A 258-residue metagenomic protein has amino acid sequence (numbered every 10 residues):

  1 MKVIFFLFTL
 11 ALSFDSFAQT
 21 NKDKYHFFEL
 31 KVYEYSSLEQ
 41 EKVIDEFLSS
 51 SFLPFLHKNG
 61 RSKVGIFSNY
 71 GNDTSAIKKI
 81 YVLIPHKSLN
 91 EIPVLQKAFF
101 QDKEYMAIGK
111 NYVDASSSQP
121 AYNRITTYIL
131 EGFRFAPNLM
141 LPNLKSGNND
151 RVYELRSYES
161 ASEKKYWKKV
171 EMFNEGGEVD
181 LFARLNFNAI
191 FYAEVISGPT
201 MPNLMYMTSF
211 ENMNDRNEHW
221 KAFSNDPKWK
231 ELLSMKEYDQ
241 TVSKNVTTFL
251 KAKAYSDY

Functional and structural regions predicted by a protein language model:
M1-K24: Bacterial Sec-dependent N-terminal signal peptides
Q19-M106, N111-W229, D239-Y258: Short S/T/G/P-rich N-terminal loop/turn motif that feeds into the first structured element of a domain
